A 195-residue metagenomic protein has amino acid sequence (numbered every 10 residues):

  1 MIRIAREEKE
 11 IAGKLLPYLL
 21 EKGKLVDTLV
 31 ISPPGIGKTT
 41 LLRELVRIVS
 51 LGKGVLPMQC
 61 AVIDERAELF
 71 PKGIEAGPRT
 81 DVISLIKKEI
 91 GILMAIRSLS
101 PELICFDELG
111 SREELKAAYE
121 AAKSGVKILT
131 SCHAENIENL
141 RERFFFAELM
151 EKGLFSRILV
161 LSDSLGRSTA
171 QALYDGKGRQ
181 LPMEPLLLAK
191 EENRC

Functional and structural regions predicted by a protein language model:
M1-V26: P-loop NTP-binding catalytic core
E7-K14, V82-I90, L109: A general structural motif
E21-G23, L51-V55, I74-A76, A95-L99 (+2 more regions): Conserved catalytic network of the ASCE P-loop NTPase/AAA+ motor domain
L25-R47: Glycine-rich phosphate-binding P-loop
V26, K38-L41, M58-Q59, E65 (+4 more regions): Helical mechanochemical/support elements of P-loop NTPase systems and associated helical scaffolds
S50-R97: P-loop NTPase switch/communication element
S100-P101, F106-L159, D163: Conserved P-loop NTPase nucleotide-binding/switch module
R157-C195: Conserved P-loop NTPase
